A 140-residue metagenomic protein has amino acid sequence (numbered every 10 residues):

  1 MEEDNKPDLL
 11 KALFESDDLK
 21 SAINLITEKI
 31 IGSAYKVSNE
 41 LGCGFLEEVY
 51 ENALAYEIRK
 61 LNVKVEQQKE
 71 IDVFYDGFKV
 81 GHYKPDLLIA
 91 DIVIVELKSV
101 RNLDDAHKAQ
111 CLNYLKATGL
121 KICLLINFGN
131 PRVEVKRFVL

Functional and structural regions predicted by a protein language model:
E2-K64, V139: Solvent-exposed, charged helical/coil patches that constitute nucleic-acid or partner-interaction surfaces
G42, V65, P85-L103, Y114: Conserved catalytic cores of phosphodiester-cleaving nucleases, focusing on short active-site segments
E51, I71, F128: Residue-level "edge-of-site" marker
R59-G77: A short acidic/basic microdomain associated with nuclease active sites
V63, F78, I92-V93, P131: Well-ordered beta-strand scaffold positions
K98-L140: Nucleic-acid nuclease catalytic cores
